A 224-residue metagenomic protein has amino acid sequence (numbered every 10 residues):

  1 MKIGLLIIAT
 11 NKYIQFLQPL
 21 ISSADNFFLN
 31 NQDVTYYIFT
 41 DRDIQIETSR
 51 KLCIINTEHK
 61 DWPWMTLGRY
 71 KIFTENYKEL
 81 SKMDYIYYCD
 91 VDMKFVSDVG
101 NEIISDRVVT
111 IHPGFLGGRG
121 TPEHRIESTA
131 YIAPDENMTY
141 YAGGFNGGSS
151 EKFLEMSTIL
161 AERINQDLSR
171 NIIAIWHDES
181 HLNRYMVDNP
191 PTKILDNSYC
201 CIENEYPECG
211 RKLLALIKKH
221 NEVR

Functional and structural regions predicted by a protein language model:
M1-G68, N76-K82, E151, I217-R224: N-terminal anchoring/stem segment of glycosyltransferases
Y36-Q45, V91-V99, S198-C200: Short, polar loop motifs at secondary-structure junctions
Y37-I38, I86-D90, T110, G147 (+1 more regions): A structural signal for short, well-ordered beta-strand segments and their strand-loop junctions that often border
R42-K51, D98-S105, Y206: Short loop/helix-cap segments at secondary-structure boundaries that form the rim of catalytic
T57-C89, Y141, I175-V187: A conserved donor-nucleotide-binding helix/loop in the catalytic core of Leloir-type glycosyltransferases
Y70-G117: GT-A fold catalytic core of metal-dependent nucleotide-sugar glycosyltransferases, centered on the diacidic
D106-P134: Short beta-strand-to-loop element that shapes/binds the nucleotide-sugar donor at the catalytic cleft/hinge
N137-N221: Catalytic core and acceptor-binding pocket of nucleotide-sugar-dependent glycosyltransferases
